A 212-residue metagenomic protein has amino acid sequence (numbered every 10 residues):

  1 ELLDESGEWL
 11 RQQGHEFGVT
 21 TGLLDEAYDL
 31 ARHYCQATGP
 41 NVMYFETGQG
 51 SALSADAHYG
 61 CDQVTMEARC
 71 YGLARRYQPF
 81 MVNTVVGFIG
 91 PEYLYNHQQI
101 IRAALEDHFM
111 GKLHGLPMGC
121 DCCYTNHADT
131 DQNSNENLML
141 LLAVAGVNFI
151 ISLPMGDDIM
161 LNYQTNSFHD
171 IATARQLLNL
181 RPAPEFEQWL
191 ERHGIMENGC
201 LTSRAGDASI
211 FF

Functional and structural regions predicted by a protein language model:
E1-L141, A145-L153, D158-Y163: Catalytic alpha/beta core domains of metabolic enzymes, predominantly
H97, Q164-F212: Extended, intrinsically disordered, low-complexity segments
